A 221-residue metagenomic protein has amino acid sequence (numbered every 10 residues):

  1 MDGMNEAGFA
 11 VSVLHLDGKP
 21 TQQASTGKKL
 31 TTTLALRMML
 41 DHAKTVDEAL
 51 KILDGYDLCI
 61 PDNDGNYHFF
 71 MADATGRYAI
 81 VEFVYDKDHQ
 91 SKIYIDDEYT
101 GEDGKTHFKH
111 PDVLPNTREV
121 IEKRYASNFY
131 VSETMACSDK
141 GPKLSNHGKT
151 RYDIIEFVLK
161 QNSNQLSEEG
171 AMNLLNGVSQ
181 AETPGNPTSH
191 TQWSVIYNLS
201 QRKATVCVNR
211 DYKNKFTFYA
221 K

Functional and structural regions predicted by a protein language model:
D2-D41, D47, D64-G65, A72-K221: C-terminal, well-structured catalytic/ligand-binding subdomain of enzymes
K51-D64, H68-F69: Secretory/export targeting leaders with adjacent low-complexity proregions
